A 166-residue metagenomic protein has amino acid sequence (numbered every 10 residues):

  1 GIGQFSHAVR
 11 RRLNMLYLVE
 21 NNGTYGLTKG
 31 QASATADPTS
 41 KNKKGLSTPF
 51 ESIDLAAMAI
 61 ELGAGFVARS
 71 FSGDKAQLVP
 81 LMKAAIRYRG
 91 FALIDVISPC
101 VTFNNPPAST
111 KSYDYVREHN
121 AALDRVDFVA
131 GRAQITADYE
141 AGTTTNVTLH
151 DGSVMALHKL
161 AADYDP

Functional and structural regions predicted by a protein language model:
G1-G26, Q77-P80: Thiamine diphosphate
G1-Q4, L27-A32, N104-S109: Short acidic, glycine/serine/threonine-rich loops at helix termini
A8, S33-D37, A85, T110-Y113: Short, hinge-like loop/turn segments at secondary-structure boundaries
M15, Q31, S47: Residues forming the flavin
A34-A85: Conserved thiamine diphosphate
A64-H119: ATP/pyrophosphate-binding catalytic subdomain of soluble kinases
C100-P166: Flexible, low-complexity linker and terminal segments
